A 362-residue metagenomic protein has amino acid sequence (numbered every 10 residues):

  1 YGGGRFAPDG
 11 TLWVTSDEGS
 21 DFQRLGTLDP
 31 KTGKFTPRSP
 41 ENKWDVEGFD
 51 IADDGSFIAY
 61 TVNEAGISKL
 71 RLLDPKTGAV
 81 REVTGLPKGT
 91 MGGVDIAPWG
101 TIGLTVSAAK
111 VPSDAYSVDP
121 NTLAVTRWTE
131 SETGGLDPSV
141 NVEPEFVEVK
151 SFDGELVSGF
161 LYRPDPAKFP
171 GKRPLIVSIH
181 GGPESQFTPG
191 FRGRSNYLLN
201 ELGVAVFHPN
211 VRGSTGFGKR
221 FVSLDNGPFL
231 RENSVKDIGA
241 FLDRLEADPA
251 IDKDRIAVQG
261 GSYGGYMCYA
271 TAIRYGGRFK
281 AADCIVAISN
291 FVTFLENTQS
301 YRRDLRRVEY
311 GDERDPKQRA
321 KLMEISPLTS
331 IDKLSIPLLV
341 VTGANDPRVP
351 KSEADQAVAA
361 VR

Functional and structural regions predicted by a protein language model:
Y1-K172, P183-E201, G227-F229, D243-A247: Peripheral, non-catalytic segments that deliver or gate enzyme domains
W13, L175-V177, L339: Conserved beta-strand elements of the Class I
Y60, S178, C284: Redox-cofactor binding/interface segments in oxidoreductases and associated redox assembly factors
R173-P174, F279: Local beta-strand N-terminus motif with an aromatic residue
S178, G190-G193, R274, Q356: Alpha-helical transmission elements in cytosolic ATPase-linked domains
S178-G181, H208: Structural cue for short, hydrophobic secondary-structure segments
G181-P183, Y263-G264: Acidic helix/loop microenvironments that form the catalytic cleft of cell-wall polysaccharide enzymes
E201, H208-R362: Active-site-proximal cap/loop segments of hydrolase catalytic domains
